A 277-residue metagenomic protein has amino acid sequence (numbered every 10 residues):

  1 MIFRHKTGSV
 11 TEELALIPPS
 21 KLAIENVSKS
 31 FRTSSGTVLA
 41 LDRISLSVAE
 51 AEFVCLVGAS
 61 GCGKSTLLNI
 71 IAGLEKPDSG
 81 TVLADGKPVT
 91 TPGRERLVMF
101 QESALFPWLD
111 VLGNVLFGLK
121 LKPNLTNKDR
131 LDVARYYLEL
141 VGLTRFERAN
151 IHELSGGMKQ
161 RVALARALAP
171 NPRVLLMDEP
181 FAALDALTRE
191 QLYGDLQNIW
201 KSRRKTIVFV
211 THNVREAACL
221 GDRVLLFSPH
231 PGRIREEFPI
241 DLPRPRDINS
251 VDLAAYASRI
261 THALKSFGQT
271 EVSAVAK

Functional and structural regions predicted by a protein language model:
V57-A59: The feature captures the beta-strand-to-loop junction immediately N-terminal to the Walker
A72: Helix-to-loop junction immediately C-terminal to a conserved catalytic motif
G80-P92: Conserved ABC transporter NBD signature motif
L112-K120, L131, R135, P239: Short helical segment in ABC ATPase nucleotide-binding domains corresponding to the A-loop/adjacent helical element
N127-F146, N198: Conserved ABC ATPase "signature" region
N150-L154, M158: Conserved ABC ATPase signature
A169-R173: A short, proline-enriched helix->beta-strand linker immediately N-terminal to the Walker B motif in ABC-type P-loop
